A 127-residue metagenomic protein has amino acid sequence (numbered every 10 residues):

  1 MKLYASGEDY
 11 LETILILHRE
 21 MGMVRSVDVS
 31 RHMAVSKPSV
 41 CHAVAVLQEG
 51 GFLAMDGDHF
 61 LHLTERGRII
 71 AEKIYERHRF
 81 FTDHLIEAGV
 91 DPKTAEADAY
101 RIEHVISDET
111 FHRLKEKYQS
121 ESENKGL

Functional and structural regions predicted by a protein language model:
K2-V35: N-terminal helix-turn-helix DNA-binding core of bacterial DNA-binding proteins
S6-D9, R25, R66, R77 (+1 more regions): N-terminal positioning helix adjacent to the helix-turn-helix/winged-helix DNA-binding module
E12, H42, A97: DNA-binding alpha-helical recognition surfaces that contact promoter or target DNA
S26-G57: Canonical helix-turn-helix DNA-binding module
H59-R77: Basic, amphipathic "hinge/linker" alpha-helix immediately C-terminal to the N-terminal HTH DNA-binding motif
Y75-E109: Arg/Lys-rich, alpha-helical DNA-contact motif
A97-L127: C-terminal regulatory/oligomerization modules of transcriptional regulators
